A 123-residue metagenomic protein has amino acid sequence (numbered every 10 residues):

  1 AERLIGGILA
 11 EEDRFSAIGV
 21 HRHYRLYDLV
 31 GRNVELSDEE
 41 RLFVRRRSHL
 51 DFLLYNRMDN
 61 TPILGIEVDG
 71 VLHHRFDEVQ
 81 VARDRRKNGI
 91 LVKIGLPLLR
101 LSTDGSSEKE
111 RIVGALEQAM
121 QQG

Functional and structural regions predicted by a protein language model:
A1-G65, V71-G123: Nucleic-acid endo/exonuclease domains
